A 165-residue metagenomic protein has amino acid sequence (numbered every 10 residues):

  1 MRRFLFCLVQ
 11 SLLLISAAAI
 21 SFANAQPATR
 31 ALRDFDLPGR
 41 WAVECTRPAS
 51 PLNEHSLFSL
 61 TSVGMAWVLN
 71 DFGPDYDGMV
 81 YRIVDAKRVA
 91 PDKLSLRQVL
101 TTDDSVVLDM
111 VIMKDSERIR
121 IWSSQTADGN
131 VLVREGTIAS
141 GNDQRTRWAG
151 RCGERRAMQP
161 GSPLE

Functional and structural regions predicted by a protein language model:
M1-L12: Bacterial N-terminal signal peptides that target proteins for export
L14-A23: C-terminal segment of classical bacterial N-terminal signal peptides
Q26-R40, L60: N-terminal helix-cap/turn-to-beta initiation motif at the start of protein domains
P27-A28, A49, P91-E165: Beta-sheet ligand-binding and adhesion/scaffold domains
R40, G64-A66, R118: Structural motif
R47-P91, Q144-W148, G153-R156: N-terminal glycine/threonine-rich, aromatic-flanked beta-hairpin/loop signature
